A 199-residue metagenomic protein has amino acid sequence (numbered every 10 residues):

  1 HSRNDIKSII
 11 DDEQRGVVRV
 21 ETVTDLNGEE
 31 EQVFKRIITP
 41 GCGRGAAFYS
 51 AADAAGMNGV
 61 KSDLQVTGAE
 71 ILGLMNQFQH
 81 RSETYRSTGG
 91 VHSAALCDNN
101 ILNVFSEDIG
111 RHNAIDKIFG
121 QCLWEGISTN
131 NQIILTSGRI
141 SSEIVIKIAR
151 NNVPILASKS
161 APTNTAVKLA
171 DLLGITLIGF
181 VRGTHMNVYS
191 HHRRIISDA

Functional and structural regions predicted by a protein language model:
H1-S93, C97, V104: Intrinsically disordered, low-complexity regions enriched in acidic/Ser/Thr/Pro/Gln residues
N4, R111-V188, S197-A199: Feature captures the catalytic cores and cofactor-binding loops of soluble hydro-lyases/lyases that act on carboxylate
I10-E13, C42, A46, A52 (+5 more regions): Solvent-exposed, flexible loop/coil residues
E13-V17, T24-L26, K35-I38, A46 (+2 more regions): C-terminal binding/interaction regions
R15, V33, I37, V66-G73 (+6 more regions): Conserved active-site and cofactor/substrate-binding residues in soluble primary-metabolism enzymes
E21-T24, C42-G45, L74, G90 (+7 more regions): Fold-independent oxyanion-binding glycine-rich loops and adjacent beta-strand/coil segments at enzyme active sites
N76-S137: A mid-sequence, solvent-exposed acidic-amphipathic segment
